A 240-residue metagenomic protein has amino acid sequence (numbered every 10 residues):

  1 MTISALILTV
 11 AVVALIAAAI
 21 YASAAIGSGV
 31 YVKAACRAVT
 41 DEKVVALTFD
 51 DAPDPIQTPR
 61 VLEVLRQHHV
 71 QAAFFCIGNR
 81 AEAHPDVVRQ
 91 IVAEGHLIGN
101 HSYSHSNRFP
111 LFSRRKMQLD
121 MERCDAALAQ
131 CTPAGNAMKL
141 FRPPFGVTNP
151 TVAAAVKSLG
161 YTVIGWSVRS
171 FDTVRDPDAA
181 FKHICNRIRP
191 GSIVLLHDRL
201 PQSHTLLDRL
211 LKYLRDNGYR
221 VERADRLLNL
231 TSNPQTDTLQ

Functional and structural regions predicted by a protein language model:
M1-C36: N-terminal membrane-anchoring alpha-helices
L6-L8, Y219-Q240: Low-complexity, Gly/Ser/Thr/Pro-rich intrinsically disordered linker/tail segments
S23-F112, K116, E122-R123, A127-Q130 (+2 more regions): Active-site beta->alpha N-cap acidic-glycine motif
F49, C76-N79, N100-S102, P143-F145 (+3 more regions): A cross-domain feature marking catalytic cores of carbohydrate-active enzymes and several ubiquitous metabolic/repair
D54-I56, A83, H105-R108, T148-T151 (+2 more regions): Active-site environment of divalent metal-dependent phosphoester hydrolases
Q90-A93, K116-L119, K157-S158, F181-I184 (+1 more regions): Short, hinge-like loop/turn segments at secondary-structure boundaries
V147-R187, Y219-L230: His/Asp/Glu-enriched short active-site or ligand-binding loop at hydrolase and phosphoryl-transfer sites
R189-L227: Catalytic grooves of carbohydrate-active enzymes
